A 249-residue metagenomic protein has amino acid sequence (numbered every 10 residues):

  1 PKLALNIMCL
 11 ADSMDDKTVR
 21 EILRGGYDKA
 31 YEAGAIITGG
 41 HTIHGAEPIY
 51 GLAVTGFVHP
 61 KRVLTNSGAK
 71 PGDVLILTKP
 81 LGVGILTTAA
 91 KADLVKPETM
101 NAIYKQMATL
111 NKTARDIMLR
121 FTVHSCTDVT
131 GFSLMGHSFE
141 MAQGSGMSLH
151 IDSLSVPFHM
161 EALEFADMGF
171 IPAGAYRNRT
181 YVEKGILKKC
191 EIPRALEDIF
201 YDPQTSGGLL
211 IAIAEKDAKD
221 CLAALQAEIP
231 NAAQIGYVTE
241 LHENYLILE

Functional and structural regions predicted by a protein language model:
P1-V95, Y237: Glycine-rich anion-binding loops of enzyme active sites
M14-I36, I43-Y50, R120-F121, C126-E249: Glycine-/charge-enriched secondary-structure boundary and capping motifs
I22, P48-Y50, G68-P71, L77 (+4 more regions): Internal, well-ordered alpha-helical segments in soluble enzyme and binding-protein domains
A53-V63, E98-M118, I192-P193: Active-site glycine-rich loop that binds ribose-phosphate moieties when present
T65, D116, I199-Y201: Short, flexible, glycine/charge-rich loop motifs used to bind or transfer phosphoryl groups or to couple energy/partner
T78-G82, T99-Q106, A162, E183-K189: Short acidic/polar alpha-helix capping motifs at helix-coil junctions
V83-T88, Q106-K112, S133-M135, C190-R194: Short hydrophobic/aromatic-rich motifs at helix boundaries and adjacent loops
